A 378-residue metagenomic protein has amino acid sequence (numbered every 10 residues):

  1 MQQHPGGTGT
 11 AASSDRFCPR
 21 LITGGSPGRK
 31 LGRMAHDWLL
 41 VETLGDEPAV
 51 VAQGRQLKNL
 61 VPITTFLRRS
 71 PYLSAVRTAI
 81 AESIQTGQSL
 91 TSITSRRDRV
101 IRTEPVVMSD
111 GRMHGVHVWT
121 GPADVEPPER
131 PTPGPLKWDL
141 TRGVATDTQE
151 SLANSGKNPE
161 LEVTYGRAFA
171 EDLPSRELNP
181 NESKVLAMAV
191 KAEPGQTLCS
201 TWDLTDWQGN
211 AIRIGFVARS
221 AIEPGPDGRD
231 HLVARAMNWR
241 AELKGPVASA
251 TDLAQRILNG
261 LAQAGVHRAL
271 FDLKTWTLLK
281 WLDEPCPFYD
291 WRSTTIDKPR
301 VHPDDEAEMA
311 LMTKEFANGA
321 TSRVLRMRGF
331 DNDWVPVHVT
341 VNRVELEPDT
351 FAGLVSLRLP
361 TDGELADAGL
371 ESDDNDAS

Functional and structural regions predicted by a protein language model:
Q2-H4, Q53-Q56, Q85-Q88, Q149 (+4 more regions): Residue-identity detector for glutamine
Q2-T86, I93-R96, P303, D367-S378: Non-catalytic regulatory/interaction regions at protein termini and inter-domain linkers
G9-A11, L279-K280, P287, V355 (+1 more regions): N-terminal processing/targeting junctions
F17-L67, T120-A170, G245-D297: PAS-family sensory domain signal
R68-G245, F288-G369: Sensory/regulatory domains in signal-transduction proteins
